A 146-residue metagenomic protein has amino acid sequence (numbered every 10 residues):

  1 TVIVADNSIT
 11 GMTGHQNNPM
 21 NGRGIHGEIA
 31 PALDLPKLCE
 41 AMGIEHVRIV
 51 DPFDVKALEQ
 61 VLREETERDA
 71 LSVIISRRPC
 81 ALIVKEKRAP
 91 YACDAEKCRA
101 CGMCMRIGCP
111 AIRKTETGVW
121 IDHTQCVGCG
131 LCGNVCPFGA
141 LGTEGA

Functional and structural regions predicted by a protein language model:
T1-I75, E86: Thiamine diphosphate
V2-V4, R48-I49, V73-I75, A92 (+4 more regions): Structured core elements
N17-P19, H26-G27, R88-Y91, C109-P110 (+1 more regions): General N-terminal targeting signals
F53-D54, C80, Q125: Active-site-proximal loop/turn and secondary-structure-junction residues that shape catalytic pockets, frequently
E64-K114: Glycine/aspartate-rich loop-and-adjacent alpha/beta segment that forms the canonical ThDP
R99-W120, V127, L131-A146: Iron-sulfur cluster-binding cysteine motifs and their immediate structural context in ferredoxin-like electron-transfer
